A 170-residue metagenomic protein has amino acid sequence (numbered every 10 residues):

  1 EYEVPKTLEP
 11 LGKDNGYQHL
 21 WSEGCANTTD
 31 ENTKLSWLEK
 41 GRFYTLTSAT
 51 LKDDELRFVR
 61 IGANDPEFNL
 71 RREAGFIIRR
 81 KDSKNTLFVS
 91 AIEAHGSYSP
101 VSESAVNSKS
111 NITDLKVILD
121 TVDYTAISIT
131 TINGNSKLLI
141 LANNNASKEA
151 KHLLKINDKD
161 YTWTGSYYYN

Functional and structural regions predicted by a protein language model:
E1-N170: CBM-like, beta-strand-rich accessory domains located in the C-terminal region of large, secreted polysaccharide-active
